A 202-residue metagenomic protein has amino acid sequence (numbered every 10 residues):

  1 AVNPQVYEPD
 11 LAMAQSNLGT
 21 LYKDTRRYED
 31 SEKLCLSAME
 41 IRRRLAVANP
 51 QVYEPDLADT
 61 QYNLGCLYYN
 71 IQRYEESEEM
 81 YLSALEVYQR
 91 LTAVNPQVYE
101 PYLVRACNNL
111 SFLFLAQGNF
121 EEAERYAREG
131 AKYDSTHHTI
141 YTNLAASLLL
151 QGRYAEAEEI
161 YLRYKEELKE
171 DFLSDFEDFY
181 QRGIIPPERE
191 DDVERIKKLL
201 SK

Functional and structural regions predicted by a protein language model:
V2, P9, A48, V52-P55 (+3 more regions): Residue signature of alpha-solenoid helical repeat architecture, marking inter-repeat boundaries and helix-start
P9-D24, P55-N70, P101-L115, T139-A146: Conserved alpha-helical positions within TPR/SEL1-like repeat arrays
L45-A46, L91-A93, V98-E100, T136-Y141 (+1 more regions): Boundary/linker segments of alpha-helical solenoid repeat arrays
Y81-L85, A146-F172, K197-S201: TPR/TPR-like (Sel1-like) alpha-helical repeat modules
E167-K202: Terminal, low-structured helical/coil segments at or just beyond the last alpha-helical repeat
